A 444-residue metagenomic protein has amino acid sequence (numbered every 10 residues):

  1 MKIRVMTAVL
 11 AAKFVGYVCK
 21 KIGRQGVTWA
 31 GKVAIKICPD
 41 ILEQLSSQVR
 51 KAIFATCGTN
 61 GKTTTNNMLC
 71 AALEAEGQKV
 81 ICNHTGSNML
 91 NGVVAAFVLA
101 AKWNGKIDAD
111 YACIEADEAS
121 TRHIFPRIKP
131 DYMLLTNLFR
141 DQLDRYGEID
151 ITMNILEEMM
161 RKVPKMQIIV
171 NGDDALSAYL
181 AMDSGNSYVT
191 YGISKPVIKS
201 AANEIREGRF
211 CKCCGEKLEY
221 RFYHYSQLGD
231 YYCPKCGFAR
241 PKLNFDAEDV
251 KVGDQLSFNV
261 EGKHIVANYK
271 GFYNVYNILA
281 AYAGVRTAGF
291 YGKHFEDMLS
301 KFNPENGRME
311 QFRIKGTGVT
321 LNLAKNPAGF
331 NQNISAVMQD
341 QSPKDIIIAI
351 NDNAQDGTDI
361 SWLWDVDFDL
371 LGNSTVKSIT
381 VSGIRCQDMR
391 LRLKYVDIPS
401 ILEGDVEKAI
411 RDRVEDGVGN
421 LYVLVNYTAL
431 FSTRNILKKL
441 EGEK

Functional and structural regions predicted by a protein language model:
I3-G192, S200-A202, R206, F210: Phosphate-binding loop of NTP-binding sites
E115, T136, I169, N277 (+3 more regions): Residue-level signal for inorganic ion chemistry
R127-N137, L228-K242, Y269-S300: A conserved, hydrophobic alpha-helical segment in the catalytic core of large ATP/adenylate-utilizing enzymes
S194-S257, N268: Cys/His-rich short segments
N203-R209, Y269-A280, N306-G307: Short glycine/threonine-rich catalytic loop with a Thr-x-Gly-x-Asp
F238, V250-G253, G284-T320, A324: Gly/charged, well-structured mid-domain segments that form the phosphate/adenylate-handling core of ATP-dependent
L323-L402, L440-E443: Active-site beta-alpha connecting loops in nucleotide-dependent enzymes
V423-K444: Glycine/aspartate-rich loop-and-adjacent alpha/beta segment that forms the canonical ThDP
